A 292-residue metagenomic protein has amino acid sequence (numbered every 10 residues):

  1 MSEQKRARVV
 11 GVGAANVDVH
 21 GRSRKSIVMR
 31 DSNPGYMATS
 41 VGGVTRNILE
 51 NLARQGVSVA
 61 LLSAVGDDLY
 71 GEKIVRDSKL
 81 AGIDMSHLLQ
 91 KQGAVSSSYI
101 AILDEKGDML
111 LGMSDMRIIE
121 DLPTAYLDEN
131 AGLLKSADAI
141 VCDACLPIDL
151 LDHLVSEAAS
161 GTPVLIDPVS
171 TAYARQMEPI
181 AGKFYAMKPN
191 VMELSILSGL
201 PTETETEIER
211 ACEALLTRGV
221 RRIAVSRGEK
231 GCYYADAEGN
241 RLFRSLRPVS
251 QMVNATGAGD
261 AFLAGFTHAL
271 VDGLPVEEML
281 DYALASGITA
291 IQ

Functional and structural regions predicted by a protein language model:
M1-I83, Q251-M252: Glycine-rich phosphate/adenosyl-contacting loop at the front of the ribokinase-like
M1-R6, V10, N33, E178-P179 (+1 more regions): Conserved phosphate-binding/catalytic region of the ribokinase-like
E50, S98-I102, G231-A235: Short beta-strand scaffold segments in enzyme catalytic cores
L52, N190, G259: Short, conserved phosphate/pyrophosphate- and ester-handling motifs at nucleotide-, phospho-/glycolipid
A53, A159, V271: Gly/Ala-rich phosphate-binding loop of Rossmann-like dinucleotide-binding domains, activating on the conserved
L62-D67, S86-S96, V169, A224-R227: Beta-strand->loop->alpha-helix junctions that form or flank phosphate-binding loops in nucleotide-handling enzymes
Q90-K91, A101-A139, A144: Conserved phosphate-binding/catalytic loop of the ribokinase/pfkB sugar-kinase fold
A139-R210, K230-C232: Conserved beta-alpha-beta core of the PfkB/ribokinase-like small-molecule kinase fold
